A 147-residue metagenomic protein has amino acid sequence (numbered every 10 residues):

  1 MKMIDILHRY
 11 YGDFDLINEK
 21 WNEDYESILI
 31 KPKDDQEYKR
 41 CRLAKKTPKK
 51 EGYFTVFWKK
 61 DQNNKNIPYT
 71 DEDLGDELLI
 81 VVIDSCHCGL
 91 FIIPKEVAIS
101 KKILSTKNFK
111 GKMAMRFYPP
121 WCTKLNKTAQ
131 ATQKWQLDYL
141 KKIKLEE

Functional and structural regions predicted by a protein language model:
M1-E19: Acidic-basic catalytic patches of nuclease active cores, encompassing PD-(D/E)XK and other metal-cofactor nuclease
I17-D73: Short, well-structured hydrophobic secondary-structure segments
E23, D73, S85-C86, N108-K110: A generic structural signal for short, non-catalytic loop/turn and secondary-structure boundary residues
S27-L29, R42, F54-F57, E77-V82 (+2 more regions): Ordered hydrophobic segments in well-structured contexts
K33-D35, I80-H87, P120-C122: Short, flexible beta-strand-to-coil junctions
E37, H87-I92, K127-T128: Short, well-ordered strand-loop elements centered on a beta-strand within folded domains, enriched for acidic residues
N63-K101: Structured, beta-strand-rich domain cores that present glycine/charged loop surfaces used to bind extended ligands
A98-E146: Helix-rich interaction surfaces within compact, conserved domain-sized segments that mediate assembly or partner
